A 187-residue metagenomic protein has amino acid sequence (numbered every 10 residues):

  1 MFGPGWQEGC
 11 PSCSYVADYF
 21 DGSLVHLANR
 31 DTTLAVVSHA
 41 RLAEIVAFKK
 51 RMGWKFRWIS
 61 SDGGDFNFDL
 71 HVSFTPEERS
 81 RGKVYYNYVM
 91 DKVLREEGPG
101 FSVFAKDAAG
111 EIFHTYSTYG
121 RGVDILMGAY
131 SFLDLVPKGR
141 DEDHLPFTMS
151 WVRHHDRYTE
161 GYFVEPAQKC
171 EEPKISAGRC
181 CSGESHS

Functional and structural regions predicted by a protein language model:
M1-R30, A47-G53, R57, G64-S187: Non-globular targeting/processing and membrane-anchoring segments
C13, L34-A40, I45, S61-D62: Short His-Asn-centered micro-motif
